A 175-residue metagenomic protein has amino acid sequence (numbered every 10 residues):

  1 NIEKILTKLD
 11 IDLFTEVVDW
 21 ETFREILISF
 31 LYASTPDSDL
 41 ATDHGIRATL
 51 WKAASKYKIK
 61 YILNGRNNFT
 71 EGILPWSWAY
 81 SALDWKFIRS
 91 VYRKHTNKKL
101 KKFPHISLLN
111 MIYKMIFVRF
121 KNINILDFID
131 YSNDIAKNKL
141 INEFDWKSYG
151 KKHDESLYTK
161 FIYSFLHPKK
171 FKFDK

Functional and structural regions predicted by a protein language model:
N1-K175: Nucleotide-activated chemistry modules centered on ATP-dependent adenylation/adenylyltransferase
